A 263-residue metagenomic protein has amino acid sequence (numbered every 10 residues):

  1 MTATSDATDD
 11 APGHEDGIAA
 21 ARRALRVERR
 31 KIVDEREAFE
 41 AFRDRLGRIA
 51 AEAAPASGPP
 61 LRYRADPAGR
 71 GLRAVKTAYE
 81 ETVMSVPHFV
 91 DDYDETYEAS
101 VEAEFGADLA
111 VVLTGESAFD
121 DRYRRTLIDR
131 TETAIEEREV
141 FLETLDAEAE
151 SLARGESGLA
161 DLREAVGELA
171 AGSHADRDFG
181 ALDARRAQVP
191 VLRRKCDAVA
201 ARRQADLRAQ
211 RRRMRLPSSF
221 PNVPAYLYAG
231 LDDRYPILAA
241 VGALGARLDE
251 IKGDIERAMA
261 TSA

Functional and structural regions predicted by a protein language model:
M1-V86: Extended, charged helical scaffold/adaptor regions
A11-A19, R130-R138, A175-R177, N222-D233: Short, charged/polar, low-complexity loop and linker segments that flank or interrupt alpha-helical bundles
G13, A20, A24-V27, K31 (+4 more regions): Conserved aromatic-histidine-acidic binding/catalytic patches
I18, L25, R29-I32, R36-F39 (+9 more regions): Amphipathic alpha-helical coiled-coil segments
R29, V33-R36, E40-R43, G47-A50 (+12 more regions): Coiled-coil heptad-register positions
F42, L46, V75, Y79 (+10 more regions): Generic structural signal of hydrophobic/aromatic residues within well-ordered alpha-helices of folded domains
A68-V191: Long amphipathic alpha-helical segments with strong coiled-coil/leucine-zipper propensity
R194-A263: Alpha-helical oligomerization segments
